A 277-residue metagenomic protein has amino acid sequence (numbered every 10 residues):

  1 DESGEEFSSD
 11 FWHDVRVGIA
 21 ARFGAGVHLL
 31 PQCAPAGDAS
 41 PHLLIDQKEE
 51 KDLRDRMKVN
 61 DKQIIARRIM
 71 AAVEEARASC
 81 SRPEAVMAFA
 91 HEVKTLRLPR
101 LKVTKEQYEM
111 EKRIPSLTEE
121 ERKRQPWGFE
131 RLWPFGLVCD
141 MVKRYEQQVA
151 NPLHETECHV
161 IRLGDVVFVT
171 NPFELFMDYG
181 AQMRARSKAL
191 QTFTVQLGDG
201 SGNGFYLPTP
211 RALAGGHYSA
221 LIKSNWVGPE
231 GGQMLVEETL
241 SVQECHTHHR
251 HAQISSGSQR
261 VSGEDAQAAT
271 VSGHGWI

Functional and structural regions predicted by a protein language model:
D1-I277: Non-catalytic substrate/cofactor recognition surfaces at enzyme active-site rims
